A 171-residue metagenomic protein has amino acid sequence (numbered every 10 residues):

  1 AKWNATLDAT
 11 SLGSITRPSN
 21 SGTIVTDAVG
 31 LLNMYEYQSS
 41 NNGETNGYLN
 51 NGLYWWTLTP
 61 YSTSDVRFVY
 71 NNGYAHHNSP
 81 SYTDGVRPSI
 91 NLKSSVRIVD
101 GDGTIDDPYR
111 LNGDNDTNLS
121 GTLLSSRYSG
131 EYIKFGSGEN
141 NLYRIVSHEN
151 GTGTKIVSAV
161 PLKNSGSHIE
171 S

Functional and structural regions predicted by a protein language model:
A1-S171: Collagenous Gly-X-Y triple-helix signature in extracellular proteins
